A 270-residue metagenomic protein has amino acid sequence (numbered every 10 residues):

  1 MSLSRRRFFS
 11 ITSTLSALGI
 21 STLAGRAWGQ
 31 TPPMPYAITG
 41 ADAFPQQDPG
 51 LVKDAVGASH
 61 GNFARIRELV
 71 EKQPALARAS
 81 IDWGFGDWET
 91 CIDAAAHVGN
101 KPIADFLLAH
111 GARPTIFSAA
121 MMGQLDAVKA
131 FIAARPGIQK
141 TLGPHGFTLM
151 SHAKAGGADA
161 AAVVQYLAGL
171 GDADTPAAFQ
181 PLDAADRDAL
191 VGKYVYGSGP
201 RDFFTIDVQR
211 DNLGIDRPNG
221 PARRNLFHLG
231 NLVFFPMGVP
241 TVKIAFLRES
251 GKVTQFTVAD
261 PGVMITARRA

Functional and structural regions predicted by a protein language model:
M1-S16: N-terminal secretory signal peptides and thylakoid transit peptides that target proteins across membranes
A24-G57, G61: C-terminal segment of N-terminal export signals and the immediately downstream linker at the start of the mature
P45-G57, R78-A94, R113-A120, T141-A155: Ankyrin-repeat boundary/"N-cap" motif
N62-V70, N100-L108, Q124-I132, D159-A168: Ankyrin repeat structural motif
P74-A75, G111-A112, P136-G137, D172: Ankyrin-repeat C-terminal turn/loop position
A96, L108, F147-A173: Leucine-rich solenoid repeat scaffolds
L107-F117, D174-Q180: Short domain-boundary/entry signatures in modular proteins, especially in secreted/extracellular architectures
A173-A270: Peripheral terminal and inter-domain segments
